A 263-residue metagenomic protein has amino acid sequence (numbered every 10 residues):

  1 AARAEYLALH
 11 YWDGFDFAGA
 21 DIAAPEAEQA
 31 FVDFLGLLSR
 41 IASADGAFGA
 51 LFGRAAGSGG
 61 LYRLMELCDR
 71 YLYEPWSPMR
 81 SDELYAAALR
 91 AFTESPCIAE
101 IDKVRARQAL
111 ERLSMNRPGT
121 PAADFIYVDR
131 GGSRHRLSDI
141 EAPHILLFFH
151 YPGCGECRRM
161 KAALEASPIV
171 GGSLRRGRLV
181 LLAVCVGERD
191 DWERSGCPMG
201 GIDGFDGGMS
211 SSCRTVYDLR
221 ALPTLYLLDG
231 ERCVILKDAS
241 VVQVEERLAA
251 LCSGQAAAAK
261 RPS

Functional and structural regions predicted by a protein language model:
A1-R130: Oxidative protein folding and maturation machinery
L64, F148, L181-A183, L227: Structural beta-sheet core signal
H135-E165, L182: Short active-site neighborhood of thiol/selenol oxidoreductases, capturing the structured segment around
L147, A162-I169, G187-R189, V216-L219 (+1 more regions): Sequence context surrounding c-type heme c attachment/ligation sites in exported
G172, V184, S211-R214, T224 (+2 more regions): C-terminal structured domains
R175-W192, P198-S210: Thiol-based oxidoreductase modules, predominantly thioredoxin-like and allied folds used for disulfide exchange
S195-Y226, G230-E231: Short, internal strand/loop/helix patches that form the active-site neighborhood or redox-interaction surface
A221-K260: Non-catalytic, surface beta->alpha helical segment in thiol-disulfide oxidoreductase systems
